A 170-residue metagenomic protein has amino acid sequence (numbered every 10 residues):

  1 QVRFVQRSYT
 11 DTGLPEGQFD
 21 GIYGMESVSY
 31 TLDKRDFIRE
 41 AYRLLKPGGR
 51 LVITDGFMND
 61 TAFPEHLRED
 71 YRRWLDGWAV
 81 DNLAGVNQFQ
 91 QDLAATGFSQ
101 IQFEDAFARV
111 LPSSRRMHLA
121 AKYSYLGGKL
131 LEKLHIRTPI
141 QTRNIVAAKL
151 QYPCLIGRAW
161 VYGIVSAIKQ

Functional and structural regions predicted by a protein language model:
Q1-D11: Conserved SAM-binding strand-loop segment of SAM-dependent methyltransferases
T10-I22: A short acidic, Gly/Pro-enriched loop at the edge of an enzyme's catalytic core that lines a small-molecule cofactor
R35-R50: A short glycine-rich, Lys/Arg-flanked "PGG" loop and its adjoining helix->strand segment in the class I
I53-D55: Acidic carboxylate diad motif detector
F57-D81, L93: Short, glycine-/aromatic-enriched active-site segment of Class I SAM-dependent methyltransferases
D81-F103: Short alpha-helix
T96-S99, R116, A120-K122, L126 (+1 more regions): Core SAM-dependent methyltransferase catalytic element
F107-C154: C-terminal helical/coil "lid" or tail adjacent to the Rossmann-like core of SAM-dependent
